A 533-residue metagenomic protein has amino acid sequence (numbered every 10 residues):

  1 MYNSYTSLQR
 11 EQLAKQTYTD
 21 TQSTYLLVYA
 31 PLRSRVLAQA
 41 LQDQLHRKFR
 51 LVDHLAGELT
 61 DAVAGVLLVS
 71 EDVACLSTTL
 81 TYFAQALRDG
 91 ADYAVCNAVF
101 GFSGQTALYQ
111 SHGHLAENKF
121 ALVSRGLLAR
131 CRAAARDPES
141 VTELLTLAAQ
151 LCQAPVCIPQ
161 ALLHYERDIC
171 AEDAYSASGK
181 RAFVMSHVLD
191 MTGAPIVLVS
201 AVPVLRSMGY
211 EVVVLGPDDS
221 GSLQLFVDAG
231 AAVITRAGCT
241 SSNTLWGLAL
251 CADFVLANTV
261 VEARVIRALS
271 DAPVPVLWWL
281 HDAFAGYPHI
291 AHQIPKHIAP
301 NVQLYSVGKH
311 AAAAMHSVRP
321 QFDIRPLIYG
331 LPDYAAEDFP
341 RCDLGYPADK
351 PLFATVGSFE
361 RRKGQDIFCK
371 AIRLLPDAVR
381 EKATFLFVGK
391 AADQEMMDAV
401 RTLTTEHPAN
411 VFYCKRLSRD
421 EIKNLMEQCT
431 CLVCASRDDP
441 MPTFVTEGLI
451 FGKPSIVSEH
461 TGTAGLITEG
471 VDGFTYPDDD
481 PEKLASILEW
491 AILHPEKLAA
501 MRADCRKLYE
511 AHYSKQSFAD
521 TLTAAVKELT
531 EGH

Functional and structural regions predicted by a protein language model:
T78-Q105: Conserved donor NDP-sugar-binding/catalytic core segment of glycosyltransferases
G179-S186, P347-K363, C369-I372, L386: Conserved donor-binding/catalytic core segment of Leloir-type glycosyltransferases
T192-P203, P351, E360-L374, E482: A conserved mid-protein helix/loop that constitutes part of the nucleotide-sugar donor-binding site
L215, P454-V457: Short hydrophobic beta-strand element within catalytic cores of glycosyltransferases and related nucleotide-activated
S220-A229, T384-A409, E421: Short, structured helix-loop element that forms part of the nucleotide-activated donor/catalytic region
R437: Aromatic "clamp/platform" in nucleotide-sugar-dependent glycosyltransferases that forms part of the donor/acceptor
E469-G470, F474-D480, W490-P495: Conserved acidic donor-binding segment of nucleotide-sugar-dependent glycosyltransferases
K483, W490, K497-H512, F518: A short, well-ordered alpha-helix in the C-terminal region of glycosyltransferases
